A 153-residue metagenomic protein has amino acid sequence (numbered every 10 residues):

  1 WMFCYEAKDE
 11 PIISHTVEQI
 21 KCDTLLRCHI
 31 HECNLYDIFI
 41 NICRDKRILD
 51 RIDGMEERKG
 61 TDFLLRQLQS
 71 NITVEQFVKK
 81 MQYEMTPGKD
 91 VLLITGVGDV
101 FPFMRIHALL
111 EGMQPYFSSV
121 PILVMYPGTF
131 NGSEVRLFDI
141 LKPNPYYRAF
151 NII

Functional and structural regions predicted by a protein language model:
W1-L49: N-terminal, charge-rich interaction modules
M2-C4, L93-V97, L123-Y126: Conserved beta-strand segments of the P-loop GTPase G domain that flank and frequently precede/overlap
K8-I12, I38-F39, Q67-V74, G98-P102 (+1 more regions): Short acidic, S/G/P-rich loop/turn micro-motifs used as interaction or catalytic elements
I12-Q19, E75-F77, I106-L109: Well-ordered, non-membrane alpha-helical segments in soluble/globular domains
I30-V74: Long, charge-dense
T73-P87: A short, acidic, amphipathic alpha-helical segment used as a generic capping/interface helix at domain edges
P87-F103: Conserved P-loop NTPase "ATPase switch" module shared by AAA+ and STAND
A108-I153: Glycine-rich, aromatic-bearing surface loops/beta-hairpins
